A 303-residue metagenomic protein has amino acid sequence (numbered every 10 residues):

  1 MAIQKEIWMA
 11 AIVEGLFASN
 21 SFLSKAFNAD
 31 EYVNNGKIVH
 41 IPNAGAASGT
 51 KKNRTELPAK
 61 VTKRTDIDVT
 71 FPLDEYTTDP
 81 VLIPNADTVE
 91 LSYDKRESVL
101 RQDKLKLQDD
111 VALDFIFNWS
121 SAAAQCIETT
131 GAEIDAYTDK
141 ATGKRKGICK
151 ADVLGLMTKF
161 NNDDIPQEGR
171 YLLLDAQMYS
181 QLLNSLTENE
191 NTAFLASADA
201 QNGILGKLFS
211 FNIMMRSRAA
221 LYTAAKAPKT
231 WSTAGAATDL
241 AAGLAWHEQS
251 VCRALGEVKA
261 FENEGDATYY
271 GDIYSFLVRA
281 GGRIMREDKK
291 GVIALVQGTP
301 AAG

Functional and structural regions predicted by a protein language model:
A2-A26, D30-G49, T62, D66-P72 (+3 more regions): Sequence/fold signature of self-assembling virion shell proteins
I7-I12, F115, D152-G155: Exposed alpha-helical structural elements
I41, D66-E128, N161-A176, K259-F261 (+1 more regions): Long, contiguous amphipathic alpha-helices that act as assembly "spine/axial" helices in icosahedral shell and virion
R54-V61: Short Gly/aromatic-enriched secondary-structure transition segments
E56, F117-N118, A122, P228 (+1 more regions): Residue-level detector of alpha-helical recognition elements and their boundaries
Q125-G131, T299-A302: Short, mixed-charge aromatic SLiMs
I127-Q201: Extended, solvent-exposed, turn-rich assembly/linker loops in the middle of proteins
